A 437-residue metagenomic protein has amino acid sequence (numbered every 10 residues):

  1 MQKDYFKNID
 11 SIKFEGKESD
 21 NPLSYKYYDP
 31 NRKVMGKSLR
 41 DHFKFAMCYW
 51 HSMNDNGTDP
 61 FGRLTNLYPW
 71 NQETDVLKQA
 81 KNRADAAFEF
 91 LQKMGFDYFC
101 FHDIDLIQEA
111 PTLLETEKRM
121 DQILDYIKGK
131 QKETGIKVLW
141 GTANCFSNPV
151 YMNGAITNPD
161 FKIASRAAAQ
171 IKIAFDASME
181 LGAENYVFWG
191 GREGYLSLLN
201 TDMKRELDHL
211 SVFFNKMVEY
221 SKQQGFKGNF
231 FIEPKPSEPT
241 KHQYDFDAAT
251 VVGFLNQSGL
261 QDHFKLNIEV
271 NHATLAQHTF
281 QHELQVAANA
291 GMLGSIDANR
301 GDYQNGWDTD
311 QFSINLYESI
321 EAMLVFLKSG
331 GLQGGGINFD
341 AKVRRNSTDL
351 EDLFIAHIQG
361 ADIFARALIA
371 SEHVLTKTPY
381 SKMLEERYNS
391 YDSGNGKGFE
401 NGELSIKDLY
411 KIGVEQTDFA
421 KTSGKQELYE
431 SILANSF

Functional and structural regions predicted by a protein language model:
M1-G141, A155, P159, G306-I314 (+2 more regions): Alpha/beta catalytic barrel-like cores
V34, A84-A86, Y98, Q108-E109 (+6 more regions): Active-site acidic/histidine proton-transfer and metal-coordination neighborhood in alpha/beta enzyme cores
M47, L91, A167, S178 (+3 more regions): Conserved, mostly hydrophobic/aromatic
W50-S52, I104-L106, A143-F146, G191-E193 (+4 more regions): Active-site beta-loop-alpha junctions enriched in small/polar residues
L77-Q92, A168-F175, A276-V286: Short, acidic/polar
Q92, K132, M179, K222 (+3 more regions): Anion (oxyanion) recognition and catalysis
V251-H263, A287-G291, A361-S371: Structural recognition of alpha->loop->beta junctions
L275-Q304, D308, A341: A short alpha/beta connector and helix-capping loop motif
